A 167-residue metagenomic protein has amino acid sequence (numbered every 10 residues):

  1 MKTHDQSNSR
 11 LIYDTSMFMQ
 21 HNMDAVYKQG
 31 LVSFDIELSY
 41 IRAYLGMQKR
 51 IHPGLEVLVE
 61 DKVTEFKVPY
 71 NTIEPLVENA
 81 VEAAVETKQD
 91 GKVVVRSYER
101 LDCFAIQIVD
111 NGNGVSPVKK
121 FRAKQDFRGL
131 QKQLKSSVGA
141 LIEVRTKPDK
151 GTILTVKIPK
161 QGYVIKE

Functional and structural regions predicted by a protein language model:
M1-R128, Q133-E143: Two-component histidine phosphotransfer core
E99, P148-K150, K160: A short coil/beta-turn micro-motif at the C-terminal edge of the histidine kinase catalytic ATP-binding domain
G114, K147-T155: Glycine-rich nucleotide-binding loop
T155-G162: C-terminal beta-strand of the catalytic ATP-binding
I165-E167: Short, charged, solvent-exposed linker or helix-capping segments at domain edges/interfaces that act as flexible hinges
